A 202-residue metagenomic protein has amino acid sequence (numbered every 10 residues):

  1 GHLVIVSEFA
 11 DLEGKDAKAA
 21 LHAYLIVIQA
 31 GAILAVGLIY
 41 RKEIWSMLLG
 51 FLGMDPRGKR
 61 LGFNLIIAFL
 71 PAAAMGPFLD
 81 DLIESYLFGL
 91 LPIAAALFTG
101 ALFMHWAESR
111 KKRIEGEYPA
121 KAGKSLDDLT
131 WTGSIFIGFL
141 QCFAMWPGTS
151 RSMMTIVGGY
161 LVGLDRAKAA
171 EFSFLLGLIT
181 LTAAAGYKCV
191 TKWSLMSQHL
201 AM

Functional and structural regions predicted by a protein language model:
G1-M202: Multi-pass membrane proteins that catalyze or facilitate reactions on polyprenyl-/lipid-phosphate substrates and their
